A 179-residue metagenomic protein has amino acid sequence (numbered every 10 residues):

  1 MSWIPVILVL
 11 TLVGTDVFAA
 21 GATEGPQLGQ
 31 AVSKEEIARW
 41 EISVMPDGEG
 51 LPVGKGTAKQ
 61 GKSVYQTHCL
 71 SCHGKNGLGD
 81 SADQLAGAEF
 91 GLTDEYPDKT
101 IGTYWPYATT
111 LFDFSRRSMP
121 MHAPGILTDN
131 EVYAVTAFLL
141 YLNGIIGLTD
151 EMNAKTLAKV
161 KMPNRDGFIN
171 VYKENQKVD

Functional and structural regions predicted by a protein language model:
M1-V9: Sec-dependent signal peptide recognition, specifically the positively charged N-region followed immediately by
G14-T15: N-terminal signal peptide c-region/cleavage motif recognized by signal peptidases
A20-T23: Boundary of Sec targeting at the N-terminus
Q27-V64, P120-P124: Electrostatic cytochrome c docking/interface patches
E41, V53-A82, A86-G87: Sequence/structural segment immediately N-terminal to covalent heme-attachment motifs in c-type and related
M45, Q66, L70, G74 (+2 more regions): Sec-exported extracytoplasmic/periplasmic mature domains
K62, L78-R116, P120, A154: Gly/Gly-Pro-rich "capping" loops immediately C-terminal to redox-active cysteine motifs in periplasmic/lumenal
L127-D179: Flexible coil segments in periplasmic/lumen-exposed cytochrome c-class electron-transfer proteins
